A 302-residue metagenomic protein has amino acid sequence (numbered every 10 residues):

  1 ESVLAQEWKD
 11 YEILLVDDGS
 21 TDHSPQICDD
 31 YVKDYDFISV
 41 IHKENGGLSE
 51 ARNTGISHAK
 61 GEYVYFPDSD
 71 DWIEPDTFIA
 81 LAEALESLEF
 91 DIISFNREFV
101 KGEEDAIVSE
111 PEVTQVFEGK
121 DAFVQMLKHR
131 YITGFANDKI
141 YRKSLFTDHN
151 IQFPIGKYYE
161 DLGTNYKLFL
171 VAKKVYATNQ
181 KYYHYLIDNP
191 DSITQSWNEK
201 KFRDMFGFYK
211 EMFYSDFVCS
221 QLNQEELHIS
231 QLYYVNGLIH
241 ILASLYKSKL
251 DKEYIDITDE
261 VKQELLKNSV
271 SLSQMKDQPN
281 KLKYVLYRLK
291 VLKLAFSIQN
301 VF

Functional and structural regions predicted by a protein language model:
E1, P25-D29, G61, E74-E86: Short alpha-helix within the catalytic core of nucleotide-sugar-dependent glycosyltransferases
E1-D10: Short, acidic, metal-binding catalytic loop of nucleotide-sugar glycosyltransferases
S2, D17-Q26, E44: A conserved acidic beta->alpha catalytic loop
D10-E12, D36-S39, E89-D91, K174: Structural signature of beta-strand start/N-cap positions in the alpha/beta core of ABC transporter nucleotide-binding
K43-A59, F66-W72: Glycine-rich, basic loop-to-helix element that forms the pyrophosphate-binding segment of sugar-nucleotide handling
L48, S69-T178, Y185-N198: Donor-binding/catalytic cores of nucleotide-activated saccharide and glycerol-phosphate transferases/polymerases
Q180-N189, Q195-Q221, G237-S244, S248-S269: Catalytic core of nucleotide-sugar-dependent glycosyltransferases
K247-F302: Membrane-interface aromatic/basic loop that binds lipid-linked glycans or pyrophosphate carriers, typified by
